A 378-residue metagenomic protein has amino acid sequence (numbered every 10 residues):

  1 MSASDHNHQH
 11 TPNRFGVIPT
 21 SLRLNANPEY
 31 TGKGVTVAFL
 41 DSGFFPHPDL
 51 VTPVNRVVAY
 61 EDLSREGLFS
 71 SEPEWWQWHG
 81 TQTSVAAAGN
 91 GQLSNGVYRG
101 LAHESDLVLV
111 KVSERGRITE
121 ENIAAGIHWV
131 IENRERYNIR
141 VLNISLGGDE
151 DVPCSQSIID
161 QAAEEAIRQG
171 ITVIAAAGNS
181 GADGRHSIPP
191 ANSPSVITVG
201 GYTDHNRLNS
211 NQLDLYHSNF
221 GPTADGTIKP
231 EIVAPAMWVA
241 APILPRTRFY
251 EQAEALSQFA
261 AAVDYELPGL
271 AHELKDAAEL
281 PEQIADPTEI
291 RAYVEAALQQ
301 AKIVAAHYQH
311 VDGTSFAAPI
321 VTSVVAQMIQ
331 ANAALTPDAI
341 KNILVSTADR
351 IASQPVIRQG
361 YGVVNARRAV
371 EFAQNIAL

Functional and structural regions predicted by a protein language model:
H6-H8, N13-F15, S21-A86, L101 (+3 more regions): Active-site core segment of subtilase-fold serine proteases
R14, I139-N143, Q283, P287 (+2 more regions): C-terminal subdomain of the subtilisin-like protease fold in secreted/lumenal serine endopeptidases
N25, N95-V97, I159-A162, D183-S187 (+1 more regions): Short beta-alpha junctions and helix-cap segments that line functional grooves
N25-E61, S70-E121, Y137-R140, R168 (+6 more regions): Subtilisin-like serine protease catalytic core
D41, A191-T322: Extracellular S/T/G-rich loop segment that most often corresponds to the catalytic His/Ser-adjacent loop
G43-F45, S64, L93, E114-G116 (+5 more regions): Solvent-exposed loop/turn segments at secondary-structure junctions within structured extracellular/periplasmic domains
T81-A86, A125, N219, P319-Q327: Short amphipathic alpha-helical face segments that pack within enzyme cores and frequently flank/anchor catalytic
V112-S195, A224-T227, K302-A318, I357: Substrate-binding/access-modulating region of protease and related hydrolase catalytic domains
